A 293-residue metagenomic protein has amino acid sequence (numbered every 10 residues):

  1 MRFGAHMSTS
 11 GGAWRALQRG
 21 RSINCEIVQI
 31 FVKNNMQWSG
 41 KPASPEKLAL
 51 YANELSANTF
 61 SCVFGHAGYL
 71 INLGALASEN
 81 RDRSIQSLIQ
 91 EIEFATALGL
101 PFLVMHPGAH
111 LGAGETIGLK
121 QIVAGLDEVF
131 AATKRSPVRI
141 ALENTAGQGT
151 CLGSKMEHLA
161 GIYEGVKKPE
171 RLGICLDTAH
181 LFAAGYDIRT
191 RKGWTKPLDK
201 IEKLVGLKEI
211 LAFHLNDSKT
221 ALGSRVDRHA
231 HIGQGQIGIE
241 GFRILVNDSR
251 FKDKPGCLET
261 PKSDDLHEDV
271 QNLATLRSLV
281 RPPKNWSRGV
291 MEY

Functional and structural regions predicted by a protein language model:
M1-A67, I71-E93, P282-Y293: N-terminal pre-domain/capping segments
H6-S10, K33-N35, A67-L70, G108-H110 (+4 more regions): Active-site beta-loop-alpha junctions enriched in small/polar residues
A16-R19, K47-E54, S87-F94, G118-V129 (+5 more regions): A general structural detector for well-ordered alpha-helical segments in enzyme core domains, enriched
Q18-N24, S44-F64, Q90-G99, D127-S136 (+3 more regions): Acidic (Asp/Glu)-rich catalytic clusters
G20, H66, S84, A95 (+5 more regions): Conserved, mostly hydrophobic/aromatic
S39-K47, L76-S87, A113-A124, T150-H158 (+3 more regions): Alpha-helix N-cap and loop-to-helix initiation/capping positions
L73-G173: Active-site acidic/histidine proton-transfer and metal-coordination neighborhood in alpha/beta enzyme cores
M156, A160-Y293: Histidine-acidic metal/acid-base catalytic patches
